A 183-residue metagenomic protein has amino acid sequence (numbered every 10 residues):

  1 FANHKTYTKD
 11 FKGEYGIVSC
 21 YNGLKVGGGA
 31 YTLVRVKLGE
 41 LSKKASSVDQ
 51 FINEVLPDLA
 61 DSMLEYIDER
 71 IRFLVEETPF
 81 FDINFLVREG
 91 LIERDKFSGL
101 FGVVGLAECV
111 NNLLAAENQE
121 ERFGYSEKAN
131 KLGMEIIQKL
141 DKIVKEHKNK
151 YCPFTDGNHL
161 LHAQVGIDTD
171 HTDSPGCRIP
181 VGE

Functional and structural regions predicted by a protein language model:
F1-D95, A116, R122-S126, N130 (+1 more regions): Conserved catalytic cores of very large enzyme subunits
E93-C109: Conserved phosphate/anionic-ligand binding catalytic regions in large, soluble enzymes, centered on
E108-A116: Well-ordered alpha-helical scaffold segments within catalytic/enzyme domains
